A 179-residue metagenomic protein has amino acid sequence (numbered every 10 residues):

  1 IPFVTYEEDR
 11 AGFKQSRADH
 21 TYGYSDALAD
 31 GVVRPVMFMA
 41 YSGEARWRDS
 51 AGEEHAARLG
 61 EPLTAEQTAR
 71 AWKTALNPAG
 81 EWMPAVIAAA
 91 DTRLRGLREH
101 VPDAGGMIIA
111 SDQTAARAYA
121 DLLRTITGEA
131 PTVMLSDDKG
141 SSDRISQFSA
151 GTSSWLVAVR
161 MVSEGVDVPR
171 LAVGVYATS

Functional and structural regions predicted by a protein language model:
P2-D103: Interdomain helical connector at the RecA1-RecA2 junction of SF1/SF2 helicase-like NTPases
P2-G12, L123-I126, A172-V175: Short secondary-structure boundary/capping segments
P2-T5, S42-W47, Q113-A115, D138-K139 (+2 more regions): Conserved nucleotide-binding/hydrolysis micro-motifs of P-loop NTPases
R17-D19, V32-V36, T127-A130, P169-V173: Short glycine-/polar-rich loops that comprise or flank the Walker A/P-loop and associated switch/sensor motifs
W82-T92, A115, D143-R144, M161: Well-ordered alpha-helical segments embedded in enzymatic catalytic cores
G105-M107, W155: Residue-level preference for the first positions of well-ordered beta-strands
A110-L135: Conserved helicase motor "Helicase C" RecA-like lobe of SF1/SF2 P-loop NTPases
A130-S179: Conserved RecA-like P-loop NTPase helicase motor core
